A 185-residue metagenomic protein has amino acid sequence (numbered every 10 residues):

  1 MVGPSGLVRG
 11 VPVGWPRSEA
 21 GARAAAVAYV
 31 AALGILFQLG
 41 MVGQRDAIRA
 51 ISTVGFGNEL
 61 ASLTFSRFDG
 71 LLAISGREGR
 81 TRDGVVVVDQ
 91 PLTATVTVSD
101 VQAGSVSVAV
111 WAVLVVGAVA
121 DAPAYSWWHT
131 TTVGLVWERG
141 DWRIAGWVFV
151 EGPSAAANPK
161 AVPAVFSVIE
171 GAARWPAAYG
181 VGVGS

Functional and structural regions predicted by a protein language model:
M1-G79: Core segments of small alpha/beta cavity-forming domains
A22, V108-V110, W142: Hydrophobic alpha-helical membrane segments, chiefly transmembrane helices and signal peptide h-regions, characterized
V30, T64, Q102, V110-L114 (+1 more regions): A mature extracytoplasmic/lumenal domain signature
S62-F68, T81-V96, S167-A177: Short, highly charged low-complexity linear segments
A73-G117: Surface-exposed, charged secondary-structure patches
A94-V98, T130-L135: Hydrophobic/aromatic beta-strand elements that line small-molecule binding cavities or substrate pockets in beta-rich
G104-V106, T131, G140: Generic beta-strand structural signal
A118-H129, E138-R139, R143-S185: Low-complexity, intrinsically disordered terminal/linker segments enriched in charged and Gly/Pro repeats
